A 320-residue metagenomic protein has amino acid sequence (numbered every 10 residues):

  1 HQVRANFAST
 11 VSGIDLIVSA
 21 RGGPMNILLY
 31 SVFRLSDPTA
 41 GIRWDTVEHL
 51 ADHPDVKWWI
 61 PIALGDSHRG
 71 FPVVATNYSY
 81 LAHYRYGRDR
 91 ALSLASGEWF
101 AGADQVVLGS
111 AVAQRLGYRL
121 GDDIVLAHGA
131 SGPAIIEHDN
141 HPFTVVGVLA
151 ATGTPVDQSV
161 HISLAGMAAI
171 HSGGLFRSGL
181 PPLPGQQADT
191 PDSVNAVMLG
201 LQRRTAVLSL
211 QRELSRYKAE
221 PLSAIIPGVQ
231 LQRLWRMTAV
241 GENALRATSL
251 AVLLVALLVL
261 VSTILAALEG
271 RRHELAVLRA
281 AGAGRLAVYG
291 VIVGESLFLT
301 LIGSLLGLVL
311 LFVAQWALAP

Functional and structural regions predicted by a protein language model:
H1-T76, E98-W99, R212, R216 (+1 more regions): Hydrophobic, regular-secondary-structure patches
V3, F7, M237, A244 (+2 more regions): Juxtamembrane alpha-helical signal-transduction segment immediately C-terminal to a transmembrane helix
V3-A8, V125, P133, A314-L318: Membrane-interfacial segments
I14, D104, S193-V197: Short amphipathic alpha-helical segments
H53, E137-T144, V148-E242: Mechanotransmission and gating elements of multispan inner-membrane complexes involved in transport and envelope
S67-S79, G87-G179: Hydrophobic secondary-structure segments that place a key small or acidic residue at a functional site
A239-A256: Loop-to-helix entry region at the N-terminal start of transmembrane alpha-helices in multi-pass membrane transporters
L250-V255, L265-L318: Transmembrane alpha-helical interface segments in multi-pass membrane proteins
